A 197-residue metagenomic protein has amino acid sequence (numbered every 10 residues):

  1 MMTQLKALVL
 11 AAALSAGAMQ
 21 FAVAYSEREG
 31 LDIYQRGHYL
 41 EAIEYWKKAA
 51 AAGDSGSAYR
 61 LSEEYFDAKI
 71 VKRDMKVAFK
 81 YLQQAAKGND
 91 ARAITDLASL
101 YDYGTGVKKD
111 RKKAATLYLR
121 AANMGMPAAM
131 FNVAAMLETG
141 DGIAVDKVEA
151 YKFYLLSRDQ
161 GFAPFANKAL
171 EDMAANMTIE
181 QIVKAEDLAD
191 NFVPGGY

Functional and structural regions predicted by a protein language model:
M1-V9: Bacterial N-terminal signal peptides that target proteins for export
L14, M19-Y45, G56-Y59: N-terminal leader/linker segments that initiate helical-solenoid repeat arrays
V23-S26, S55-S57, A91-A93, P127-M130 (+1 more regions): Helix-start (N-cap) detector for alpha-helical repeat units in TPR-like alpha-solenoids, especially tetratricopeptide
S26-I33, R60-D67, D96-Y103, N132-T139 (+1 more regions): Hydrophobic face of amphipathic alpha-helices that form TPR/SEL1-like repeat modules and related alpha-solenoid
I33, H38, A51-S55, D67-K69 (+8 more regions): Short helix-capping/linker turns of helical repeat alpha-solenoids
Q35-E44, K72-Y81, K108-L117, A144-K152 (+1 more regions): Structural signature of tandem alpha-helical TPR/SEL1-like repeats, specifically the intra-repeat loop/turn
R158, A163-Y197: Terminal, low-structured helical/coil segments at or just beyond the last alpha-helical repeat
